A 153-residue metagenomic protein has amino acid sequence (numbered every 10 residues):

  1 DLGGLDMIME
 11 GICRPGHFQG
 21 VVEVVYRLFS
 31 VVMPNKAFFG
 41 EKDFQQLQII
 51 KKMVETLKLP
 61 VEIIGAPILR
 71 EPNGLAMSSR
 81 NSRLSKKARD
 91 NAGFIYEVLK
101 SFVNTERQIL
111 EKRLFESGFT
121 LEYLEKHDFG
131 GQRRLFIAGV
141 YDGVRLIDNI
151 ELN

Functional and structural regions predicted by a protein language model:
D1-E116, I150: Nucleotidyltransferase catalytic core that binds NTPs
R113-N153: Phosphate/ribose-recognition catalytic cores of enzymes acting on nucleotide-derived substrates
